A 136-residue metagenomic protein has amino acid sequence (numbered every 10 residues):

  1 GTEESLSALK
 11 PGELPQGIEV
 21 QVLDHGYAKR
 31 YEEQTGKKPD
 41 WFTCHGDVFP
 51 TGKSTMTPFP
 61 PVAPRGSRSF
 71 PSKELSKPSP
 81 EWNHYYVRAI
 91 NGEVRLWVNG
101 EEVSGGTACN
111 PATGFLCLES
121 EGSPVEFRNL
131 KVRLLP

Functional and structural regions predicted by a protein language model:
G1-P136: Carbohydrate-interacting regions of secretory-pathway proteins
